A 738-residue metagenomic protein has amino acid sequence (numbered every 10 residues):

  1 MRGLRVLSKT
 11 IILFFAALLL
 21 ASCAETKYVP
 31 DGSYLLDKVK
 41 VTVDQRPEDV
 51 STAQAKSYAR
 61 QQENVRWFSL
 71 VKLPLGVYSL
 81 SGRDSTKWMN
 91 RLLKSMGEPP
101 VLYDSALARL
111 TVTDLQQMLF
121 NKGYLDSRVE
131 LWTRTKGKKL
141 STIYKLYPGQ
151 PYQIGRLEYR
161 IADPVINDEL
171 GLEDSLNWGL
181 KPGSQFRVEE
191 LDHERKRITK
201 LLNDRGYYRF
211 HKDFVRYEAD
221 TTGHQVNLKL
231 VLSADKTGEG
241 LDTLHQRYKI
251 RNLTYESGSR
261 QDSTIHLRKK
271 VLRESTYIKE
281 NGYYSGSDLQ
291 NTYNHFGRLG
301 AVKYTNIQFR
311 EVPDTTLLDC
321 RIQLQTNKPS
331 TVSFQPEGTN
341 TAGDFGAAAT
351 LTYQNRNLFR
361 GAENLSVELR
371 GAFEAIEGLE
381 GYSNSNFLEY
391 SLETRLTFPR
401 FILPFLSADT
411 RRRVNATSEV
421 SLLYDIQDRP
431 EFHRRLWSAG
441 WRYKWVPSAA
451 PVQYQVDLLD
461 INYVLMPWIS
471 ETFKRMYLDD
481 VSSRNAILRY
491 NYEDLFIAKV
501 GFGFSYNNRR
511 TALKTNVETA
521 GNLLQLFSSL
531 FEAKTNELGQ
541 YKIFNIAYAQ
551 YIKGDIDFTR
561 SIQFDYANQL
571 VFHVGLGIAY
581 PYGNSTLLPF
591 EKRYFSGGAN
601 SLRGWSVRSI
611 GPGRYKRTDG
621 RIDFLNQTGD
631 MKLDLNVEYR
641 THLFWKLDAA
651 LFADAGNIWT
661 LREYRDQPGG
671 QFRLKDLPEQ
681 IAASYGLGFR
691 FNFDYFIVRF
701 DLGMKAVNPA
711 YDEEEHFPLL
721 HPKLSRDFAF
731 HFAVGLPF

Functional and structural regions predicted by a protein language model:
M1-I11: Bacterial N-terminal signal peptides that target proteins for export
R2-G3, A24-N340, R370, I552-I556 (+1 more regions): Periplasmic polypeptide-binding modules associated with outer-membrane biogenesis and secretion
L19-S22: C-terminal motif of bacterial Sec signal peptides marking the signal peptidase cleavage site
G137, Q150, P313, N508 (+3 more regions): A generic beta-sheet turn/junction motif
I166, L170-G171, I265, S285-K514 (+5 more regions): Gram-negative/organellar outer-membrane beta-barrel architecture
F296, Y353, L396, T515 (+7 more regions): Hydrophobic, well-ordered secondary-structure elements that form the walls of internal hydrophobic environments
T339-A342, Q455-T641, L651-L674: C-terminal outer-membrane beta-barrel translocator/porin domains of Gram-negative envelope proteins and their
A649-F652, I697-G703: Conserved active-site loop/cleft motifs that coordinate metal ions or position small ligands
